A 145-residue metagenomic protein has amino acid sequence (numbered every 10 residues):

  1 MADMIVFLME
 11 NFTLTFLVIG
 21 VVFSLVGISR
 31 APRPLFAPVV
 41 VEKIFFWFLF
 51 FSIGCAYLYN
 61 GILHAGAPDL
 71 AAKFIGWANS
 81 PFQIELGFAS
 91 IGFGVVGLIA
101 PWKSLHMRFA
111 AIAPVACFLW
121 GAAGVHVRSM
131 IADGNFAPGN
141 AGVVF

Functional and structural regions predicted by a protein language model:
M1-S24: Hydrophobic transmembrane alpha-helical segments in integral membrane proteins
V6-F7, A72-F82, N135-F145: Non-cytosolic membrane-interface motifs at loop->transmembrane helix junctions
R30-P32, A65-A72, V125-D133: Juxtamembrane "helix-exit" motif on the non-cytosolic side of transmembrane helices
P32-F48, W102-M107, F136: Membrane-interface helix-boundary motifs at transmembrane edges
F48-I53, I75-S90: A loop-to-helix transmembrane entry motif
L58-A78: Membrane-helix boundary elements
A89-F93, A111-V127: Hydrophobic alpha-helical membrane segments
A100-F109, G124-A141: Membrane-helix boundary connector in multi-pass membrane proteins
